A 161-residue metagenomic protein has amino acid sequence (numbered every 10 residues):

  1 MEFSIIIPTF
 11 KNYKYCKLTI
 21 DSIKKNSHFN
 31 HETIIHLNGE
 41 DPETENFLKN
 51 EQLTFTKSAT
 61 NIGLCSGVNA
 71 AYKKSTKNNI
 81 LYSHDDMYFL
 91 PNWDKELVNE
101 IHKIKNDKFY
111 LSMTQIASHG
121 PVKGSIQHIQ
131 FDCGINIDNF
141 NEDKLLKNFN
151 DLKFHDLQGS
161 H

Functional and structural regions predicted by a protein language model:
M1-S22: N-proximal low-complexity "stem/linker" segments adjacent to membrane-targeting elements
S4-I7, I35, L81: Short hydrophobic beta-strand elements that form part of the catalytic alpha/beta core underpinning NDP-sugar/donor
S22-N30: Short, acidic, metal-binding catalytic loop of nucleotide-sugar glycosyltransferases
E32-I35, Y110: Hydrophobic/aromatic residues located in beta-strands of well-ordered beta-sheets within soluble catalytic
H36-E45: A conserved acidic beta->alpha catalytic loop
S58-S75: Glycine-rich, basic loop-to-helix element that forms the pyrophosphate-binding segment of sugar-nucleotide handling
N78-Y88: Short beta-strand-to-loop acidic/aromatic patch adjacent to the donor-nucleotide binding site
L90, D94-H161: Conserved catalytic core of nucleotide-sugar-dependent glycosyltransferases
